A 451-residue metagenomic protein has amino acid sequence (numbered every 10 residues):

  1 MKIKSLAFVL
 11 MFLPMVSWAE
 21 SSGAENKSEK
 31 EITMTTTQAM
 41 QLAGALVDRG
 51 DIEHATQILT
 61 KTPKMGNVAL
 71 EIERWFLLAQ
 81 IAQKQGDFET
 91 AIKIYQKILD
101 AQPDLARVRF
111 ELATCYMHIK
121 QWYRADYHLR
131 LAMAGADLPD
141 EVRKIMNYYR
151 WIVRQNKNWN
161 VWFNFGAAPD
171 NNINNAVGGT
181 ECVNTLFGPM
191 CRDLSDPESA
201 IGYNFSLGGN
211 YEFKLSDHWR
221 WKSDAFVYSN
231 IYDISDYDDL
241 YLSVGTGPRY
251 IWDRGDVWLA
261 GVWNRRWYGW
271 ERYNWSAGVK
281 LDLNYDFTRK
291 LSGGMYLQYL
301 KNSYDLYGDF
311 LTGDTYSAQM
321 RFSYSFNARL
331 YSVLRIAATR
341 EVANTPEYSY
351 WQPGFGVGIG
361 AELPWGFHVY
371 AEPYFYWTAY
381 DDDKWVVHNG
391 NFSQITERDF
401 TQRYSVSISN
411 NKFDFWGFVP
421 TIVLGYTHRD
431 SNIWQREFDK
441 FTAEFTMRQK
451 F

Functional and structural regions predicted by a protein language model:
M1-L6: Bacterial N-terminal signal peptides that target proteins for export
A7-P14: Bacterial N-terminal signal peptides
M15-A19: Sec/Tat signal peptide C-region and signal peptidase I cleavage site
E20-K30, A45-V47, T56, K64 (+6 more regions): Gram-negative and organellar
M34-Q38, R74: Alpha-helix N-cap/N′ positions at the starts of helices
